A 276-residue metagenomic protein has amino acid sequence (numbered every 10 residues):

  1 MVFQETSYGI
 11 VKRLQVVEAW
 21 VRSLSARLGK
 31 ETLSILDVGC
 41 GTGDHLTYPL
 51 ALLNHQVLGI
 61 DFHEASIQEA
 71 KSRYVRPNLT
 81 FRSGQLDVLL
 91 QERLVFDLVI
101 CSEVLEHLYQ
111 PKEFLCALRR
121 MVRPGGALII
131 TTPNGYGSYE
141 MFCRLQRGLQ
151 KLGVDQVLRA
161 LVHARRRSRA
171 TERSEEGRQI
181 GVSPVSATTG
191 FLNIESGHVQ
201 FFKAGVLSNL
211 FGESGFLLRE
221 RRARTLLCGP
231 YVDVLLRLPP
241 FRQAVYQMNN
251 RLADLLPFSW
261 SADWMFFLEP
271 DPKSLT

Functional and structural regions predicted by a protein language model:
M1-L94, L98, S102, L115 (+4 more regions): Conserved N-terminal segment of class I S-adenosyl-L-methionine
V2-K12, F62, Y109-L118, A127-D271: S-adenosyl-L-methionine-dependent methyltransferase catalytic module, highlighting the catalytic core
N54, R76-N78, G125, G215-L218: A generic structural signal for alpha->beta connector loops
F96, E106, P111: Short glycine/acidic-rich beta->alpha loop that forms part of the nucleotide-sugar donor binding site in diverse
S102-L105, T131: Residues lining the SAM
